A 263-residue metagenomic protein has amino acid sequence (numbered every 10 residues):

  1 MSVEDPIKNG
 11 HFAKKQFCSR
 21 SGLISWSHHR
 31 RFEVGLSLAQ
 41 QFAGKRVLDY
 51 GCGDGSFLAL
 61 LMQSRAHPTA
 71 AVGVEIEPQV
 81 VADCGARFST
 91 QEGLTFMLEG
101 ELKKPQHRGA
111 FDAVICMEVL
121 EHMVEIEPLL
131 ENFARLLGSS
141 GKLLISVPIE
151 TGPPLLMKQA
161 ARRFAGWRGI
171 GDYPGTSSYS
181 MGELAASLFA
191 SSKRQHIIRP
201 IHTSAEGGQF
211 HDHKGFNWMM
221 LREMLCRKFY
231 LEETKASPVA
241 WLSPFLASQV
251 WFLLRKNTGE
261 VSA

Functional and structural regions predicted by a protein language model:
V3-R30, Q79, G100-K103, V124-G138 (+1 more regions): S-adenosyl-L-methionine-dependent methyltransferase catalytic module, highlighting the catalytic core
F32-L155, V250-G259: Conserved SAM-binding loop
S262-A263: Short, intrinsically disordered terminal tails adjacent to the first/last structured region
